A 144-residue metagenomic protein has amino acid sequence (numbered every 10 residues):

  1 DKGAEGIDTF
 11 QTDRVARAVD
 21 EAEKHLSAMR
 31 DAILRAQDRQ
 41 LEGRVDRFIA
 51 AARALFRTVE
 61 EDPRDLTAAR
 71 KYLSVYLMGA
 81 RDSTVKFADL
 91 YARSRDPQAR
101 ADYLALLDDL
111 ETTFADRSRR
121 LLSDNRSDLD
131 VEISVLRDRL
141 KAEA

Functional and structural regions predicted by a protein language model:
D1-T58: Membrane-proximal, non-transmembrane interface segments of integral membrane proteins
G43-V59, P63-A144: Soluble C-terminal extramembrane regulatory/interaction domains of multi-pass membrane proteins
